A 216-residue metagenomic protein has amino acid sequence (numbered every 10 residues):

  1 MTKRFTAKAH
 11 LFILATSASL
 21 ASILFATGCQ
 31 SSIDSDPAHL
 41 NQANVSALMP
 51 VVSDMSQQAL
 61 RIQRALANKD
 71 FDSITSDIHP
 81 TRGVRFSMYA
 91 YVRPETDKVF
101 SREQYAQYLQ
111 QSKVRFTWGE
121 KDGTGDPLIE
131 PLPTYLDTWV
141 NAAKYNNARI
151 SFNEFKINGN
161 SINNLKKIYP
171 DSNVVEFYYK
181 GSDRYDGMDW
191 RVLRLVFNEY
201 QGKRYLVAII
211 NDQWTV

Functional and structural regions predicted by a protein language model:
T2-T16: Bacterial N-terminal signal peptides that target proteins for export
S17-S22: Core hydrophobic alpha-helical transmembrane segments of single-pass membrane proteins
F25-G28: C-terminal motif of bacterial Sec signal peptides marking the signal peptidase cleavage site
I33-Q57, S76-V216: C-terminal-biased regions
V52-K69: Short, aromatic-enriched amphipathic alpha-helices that serve as compact interaction elements
